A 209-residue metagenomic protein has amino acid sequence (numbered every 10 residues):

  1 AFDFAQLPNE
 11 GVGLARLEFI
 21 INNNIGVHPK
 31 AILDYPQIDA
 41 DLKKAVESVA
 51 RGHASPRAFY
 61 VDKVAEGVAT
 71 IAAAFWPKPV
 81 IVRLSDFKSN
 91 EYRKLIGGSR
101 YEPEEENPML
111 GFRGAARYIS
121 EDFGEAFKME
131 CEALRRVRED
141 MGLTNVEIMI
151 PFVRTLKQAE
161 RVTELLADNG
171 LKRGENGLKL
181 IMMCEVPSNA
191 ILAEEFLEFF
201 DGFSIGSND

Functional and structural regions predicted by a protein language model:
A1-N208: Conserved alpha/beta-domain cores
